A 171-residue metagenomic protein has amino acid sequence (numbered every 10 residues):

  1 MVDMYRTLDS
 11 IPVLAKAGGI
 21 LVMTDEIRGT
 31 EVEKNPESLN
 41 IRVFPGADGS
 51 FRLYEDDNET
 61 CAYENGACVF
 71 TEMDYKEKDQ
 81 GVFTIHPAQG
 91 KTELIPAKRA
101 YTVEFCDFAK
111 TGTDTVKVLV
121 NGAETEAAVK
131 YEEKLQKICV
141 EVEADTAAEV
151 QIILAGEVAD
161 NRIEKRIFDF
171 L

Functional and structural regions predicted by a protein language model:
M1-G122, K134, T146-E149: Catalytic core of carbohydrate-active enzymes
E124-E126: Short, solvent-exposed loop/turn motifs
A128-Q151: A surface-exposed beta-strand-loop module
D145-E149, I153-L171: Mature N-terminal, pre-catalytic/accessory segment of carbohydrate-active enzymes
